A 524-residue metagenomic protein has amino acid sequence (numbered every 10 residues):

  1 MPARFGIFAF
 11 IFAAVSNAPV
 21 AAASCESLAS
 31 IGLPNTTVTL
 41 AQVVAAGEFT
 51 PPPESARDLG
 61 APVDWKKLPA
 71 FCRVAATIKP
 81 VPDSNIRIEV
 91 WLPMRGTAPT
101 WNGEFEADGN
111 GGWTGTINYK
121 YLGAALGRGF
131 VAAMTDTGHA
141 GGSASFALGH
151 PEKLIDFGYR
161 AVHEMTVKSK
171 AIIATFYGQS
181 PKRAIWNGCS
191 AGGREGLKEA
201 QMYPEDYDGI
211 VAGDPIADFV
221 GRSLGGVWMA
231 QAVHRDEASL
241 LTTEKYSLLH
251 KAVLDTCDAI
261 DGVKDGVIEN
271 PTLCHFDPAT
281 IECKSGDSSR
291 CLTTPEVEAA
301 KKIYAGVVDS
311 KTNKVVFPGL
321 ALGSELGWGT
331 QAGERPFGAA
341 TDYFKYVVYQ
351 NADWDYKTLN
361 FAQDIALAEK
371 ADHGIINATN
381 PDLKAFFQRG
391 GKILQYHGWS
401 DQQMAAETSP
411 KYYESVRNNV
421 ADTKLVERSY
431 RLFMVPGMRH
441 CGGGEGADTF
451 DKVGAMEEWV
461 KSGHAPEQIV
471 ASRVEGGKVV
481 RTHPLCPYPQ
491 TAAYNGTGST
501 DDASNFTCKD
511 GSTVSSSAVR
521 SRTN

Functional and structural regions predicted by a protein language model:
P19-G103, K120, V263-I268, D277-W354 (+2 more regions): Catalytic-loop region of hydrolases
G60, N102, N110-P181, L224-G225 (+3 more regions): Cap/lid segment of the alpha/beta-hydrolase catalytic domain
N85-I88, T116-L122, S143-L148, L197-M202 (+7 more regions): Short, solvent-exposed loop/turn and secondary-structure capping segments
E104, Q179-S190: Alpha/beta-hydrolase fold nucleophile elbow
G188-K198: Glycine-rich nucleophile elbow surrounding the catalytic serine of serine-hydrolase chemistry
K198-A200, E205-V308, M434: A catalytic-pocket lid/entrance helix-loop region that shapes and gates access to the active site across common
L394-H397: Short beta-strand/loop motif that positions the catalytic acidic residue of the alpha/beta-hydrolase fold
R428-G443, E457, E475-K478: Histidine-bearing beta->alpha loop at or near hydrolase active sites
